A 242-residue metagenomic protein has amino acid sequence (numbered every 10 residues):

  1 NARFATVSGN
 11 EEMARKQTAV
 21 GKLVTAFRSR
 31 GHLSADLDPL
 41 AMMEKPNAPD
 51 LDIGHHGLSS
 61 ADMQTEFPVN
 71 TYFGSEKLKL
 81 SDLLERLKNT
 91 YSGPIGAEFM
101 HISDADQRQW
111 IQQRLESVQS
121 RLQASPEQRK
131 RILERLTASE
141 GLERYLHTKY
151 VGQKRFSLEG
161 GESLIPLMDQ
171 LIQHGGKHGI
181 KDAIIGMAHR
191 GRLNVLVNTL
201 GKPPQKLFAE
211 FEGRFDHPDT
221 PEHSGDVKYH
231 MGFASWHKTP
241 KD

Functional and structural regions predicted by a protein language model:
N1-L164, I180, D216: Extended, charge-enriched "interface" segments that sit outside catalytic cores
R129-E143, L164-K177, T220-K238: Structured alpha-helical segments in the cores of large, soluble enzyme domains
Y145-Q205: Active-site pocket-lining segments that scaffold enzyme catalytic pockets across diverse folds
I184-D242: Cofactor-binding active-site loop characterized by glycine-rich and histidine/acidic residues
